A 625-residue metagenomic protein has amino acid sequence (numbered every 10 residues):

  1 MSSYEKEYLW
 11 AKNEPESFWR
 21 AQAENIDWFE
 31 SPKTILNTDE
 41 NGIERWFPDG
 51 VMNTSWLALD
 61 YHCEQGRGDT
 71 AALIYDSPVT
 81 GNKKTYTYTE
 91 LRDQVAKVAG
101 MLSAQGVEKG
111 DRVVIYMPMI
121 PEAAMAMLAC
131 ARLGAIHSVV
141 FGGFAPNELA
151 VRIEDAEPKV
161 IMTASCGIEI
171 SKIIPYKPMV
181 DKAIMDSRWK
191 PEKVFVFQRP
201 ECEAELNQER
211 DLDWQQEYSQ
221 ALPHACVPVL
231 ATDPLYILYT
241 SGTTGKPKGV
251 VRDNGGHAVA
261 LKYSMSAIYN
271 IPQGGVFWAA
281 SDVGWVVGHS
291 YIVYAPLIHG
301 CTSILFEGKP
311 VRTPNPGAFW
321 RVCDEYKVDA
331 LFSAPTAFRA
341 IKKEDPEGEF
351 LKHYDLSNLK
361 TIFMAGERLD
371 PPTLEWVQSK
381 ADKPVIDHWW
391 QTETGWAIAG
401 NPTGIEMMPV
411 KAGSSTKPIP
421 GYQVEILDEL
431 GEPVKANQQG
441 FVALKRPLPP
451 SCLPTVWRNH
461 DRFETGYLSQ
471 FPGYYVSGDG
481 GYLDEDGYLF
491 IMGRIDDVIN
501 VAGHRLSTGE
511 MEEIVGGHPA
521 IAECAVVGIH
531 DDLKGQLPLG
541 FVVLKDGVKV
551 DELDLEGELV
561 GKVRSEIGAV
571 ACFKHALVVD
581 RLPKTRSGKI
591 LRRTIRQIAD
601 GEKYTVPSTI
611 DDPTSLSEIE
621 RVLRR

Functional and structural regions predicted by a protein language model:
S55, L73-L128, A145, L149-A150 (+2 more regions): Conserved AMP-binding/adenylate-forming core of the ANL superfamily
D69-A71, V194-F197, C202, L206-Y239 (+4 more regions): Conserved pre-ATP/AMP-binding loop-to-beta segment of ANL
L128, R132-Q216, P335: Structural core segment of the AMP-binding/adenylate-forming
V140-S165, V180, D324, L331 (+7 more regions): AMP-binding/adenylate-forming catalytic core of the ANL superfamily
E192-Q198, L533, S565-I590, E602-R625: AMP-binding/adenylate-forming catalytic domain of the ANL superfamily
A258-V276, V286-A330, K343-E349: Conserved AMP-binding/adenylation subdomain of ANL enzymes
C301, D329-S333, K343-P409, Q423 (+1 more regions): Gly/Ser/Thr-rich phosphate-binding loop
K417-G421, E432-Y467, L506, K603-Y604: Conserved ATP/PPi-binding loop(s) of AMP-dependent carboxylate-activating enzymes
